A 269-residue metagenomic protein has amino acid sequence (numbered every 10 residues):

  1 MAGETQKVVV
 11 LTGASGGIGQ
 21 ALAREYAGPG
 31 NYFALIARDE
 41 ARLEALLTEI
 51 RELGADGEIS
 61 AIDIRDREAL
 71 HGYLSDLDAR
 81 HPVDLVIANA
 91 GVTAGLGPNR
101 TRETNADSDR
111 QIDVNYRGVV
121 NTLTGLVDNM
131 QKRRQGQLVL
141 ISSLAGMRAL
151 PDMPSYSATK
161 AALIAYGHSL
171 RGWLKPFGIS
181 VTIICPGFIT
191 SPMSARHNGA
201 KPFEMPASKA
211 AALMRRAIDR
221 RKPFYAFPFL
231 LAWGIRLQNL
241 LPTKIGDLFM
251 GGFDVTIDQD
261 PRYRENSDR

Functional and structural regions predicted by a protein language model:
S15-G16: Conserved glycine-rich cofactor-binding loop
P29-L46: Conserved glycine-rich Rossmann-like NAD(P)H-binding loop of the short-chain dehydrogenase/reductase
R51-E68: Rossmann-fold cofactor-recognition segment
T93-D109, D152: Conserved mid-core segment of classical short-chain dehydrogenase/reductases
L123, T159: Active-site helix of classical SDR
S143: Residue(s) in the substrate-gating loop at a strand-loop-helix junction that position the organic substrate next
I183, G199-R236: C-terminal helical subdomain
